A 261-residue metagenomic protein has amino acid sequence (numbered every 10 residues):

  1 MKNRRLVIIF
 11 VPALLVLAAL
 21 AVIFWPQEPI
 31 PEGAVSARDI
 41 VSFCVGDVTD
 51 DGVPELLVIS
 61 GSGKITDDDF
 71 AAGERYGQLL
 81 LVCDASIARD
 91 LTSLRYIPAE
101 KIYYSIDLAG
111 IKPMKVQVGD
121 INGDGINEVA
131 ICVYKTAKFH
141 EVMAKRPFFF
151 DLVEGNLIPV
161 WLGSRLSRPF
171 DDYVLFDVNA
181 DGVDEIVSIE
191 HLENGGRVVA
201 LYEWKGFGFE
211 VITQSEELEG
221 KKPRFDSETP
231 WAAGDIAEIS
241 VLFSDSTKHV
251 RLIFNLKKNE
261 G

Functional and structural regions predicted by a protein language model:
R4-G261: Beta-propeller-forming repeat regions
